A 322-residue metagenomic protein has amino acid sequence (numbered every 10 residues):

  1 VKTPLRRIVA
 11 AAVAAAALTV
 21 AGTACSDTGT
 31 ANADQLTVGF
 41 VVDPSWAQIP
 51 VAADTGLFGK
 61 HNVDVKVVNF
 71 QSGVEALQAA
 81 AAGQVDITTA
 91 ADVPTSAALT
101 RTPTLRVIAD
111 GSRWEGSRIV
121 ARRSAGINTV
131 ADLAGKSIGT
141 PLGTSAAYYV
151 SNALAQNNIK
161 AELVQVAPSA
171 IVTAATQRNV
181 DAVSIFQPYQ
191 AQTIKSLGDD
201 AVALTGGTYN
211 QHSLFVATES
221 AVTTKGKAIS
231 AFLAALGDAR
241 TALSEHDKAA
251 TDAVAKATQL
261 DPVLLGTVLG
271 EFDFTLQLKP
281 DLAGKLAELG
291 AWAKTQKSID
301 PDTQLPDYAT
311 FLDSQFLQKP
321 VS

Functional and structural regions predicted by a protein language model:
V1-Q35, P320-S322: Short, low-complexity disordered leader/linker segments with a strong preference for bacterial N-terminal type II
T3, D86, V93, V164-K256: Pocket-lining segment of extracytoplasmic ligand-binding domains
G29-N158, L163-V166, D181-I185, A201-Y209: Short, glycine-/small- and polar/acidic-enriched structural segments that line small-molecule recognition paths
D43, Q71-V74, T140, T144 (+5 more regions): Soluble non-cytosolic domains of exported or imported proteins
Q84-T89, E271-A287, Q315-S322: Short amphipathic alpha-helical segments at helix boundaries and their inter-helical linkers
W114-I119, Q211-F215, E219-S220, G290: Small-molecule pocket liners
T224-I299: Secondary-structure end/capping motifs
K294-S322: Conserved C-terminal helix/tail region of periplasmic/extracytoplasmic solute-binding proteins
